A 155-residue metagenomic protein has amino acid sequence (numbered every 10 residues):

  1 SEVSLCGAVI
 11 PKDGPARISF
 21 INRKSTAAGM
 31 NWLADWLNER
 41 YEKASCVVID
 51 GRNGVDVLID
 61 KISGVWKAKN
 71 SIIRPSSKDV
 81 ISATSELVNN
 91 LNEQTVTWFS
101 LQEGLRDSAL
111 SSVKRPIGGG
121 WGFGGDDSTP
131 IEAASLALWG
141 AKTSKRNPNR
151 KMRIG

Functional and structural regions predicted by a protein language model:
S1-R74, I81, S85, W98-G155: RNase H-like, metal-dependent nuclease domains and their acidic two-metal-ion catalytic environment used
A83-E93: Short, surface-exposed amphipathic charged segments that create phosphate/polyanion-binding patches used for binding
